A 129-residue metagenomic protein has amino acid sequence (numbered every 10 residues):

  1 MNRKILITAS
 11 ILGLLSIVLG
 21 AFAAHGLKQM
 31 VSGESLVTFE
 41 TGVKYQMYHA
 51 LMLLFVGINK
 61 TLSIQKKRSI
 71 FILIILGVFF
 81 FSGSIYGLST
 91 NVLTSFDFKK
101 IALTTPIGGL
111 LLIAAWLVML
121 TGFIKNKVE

Functional and structural regions predicted by a protein language model:
M1-E129: Polytopic transmembrane helical bundles with strong interfacial aromatic enrichment
